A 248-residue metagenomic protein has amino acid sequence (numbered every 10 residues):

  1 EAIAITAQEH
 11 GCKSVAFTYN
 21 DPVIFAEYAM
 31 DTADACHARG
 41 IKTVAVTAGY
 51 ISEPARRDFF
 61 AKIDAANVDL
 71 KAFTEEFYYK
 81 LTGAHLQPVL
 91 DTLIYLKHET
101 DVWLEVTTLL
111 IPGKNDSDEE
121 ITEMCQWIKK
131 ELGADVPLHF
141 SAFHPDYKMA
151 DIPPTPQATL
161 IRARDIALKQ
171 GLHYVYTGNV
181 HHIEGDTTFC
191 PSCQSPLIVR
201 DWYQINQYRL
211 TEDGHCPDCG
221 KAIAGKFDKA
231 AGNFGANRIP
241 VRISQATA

Functional and structural regions predicted by a protein language model:
E1-A158: Conserved AdoMet/S-adenosylmethionine-binding subsite of the radical SAM
K114-A248: Auxiliary Fe-S-binding modules of radical SAM enzymes
